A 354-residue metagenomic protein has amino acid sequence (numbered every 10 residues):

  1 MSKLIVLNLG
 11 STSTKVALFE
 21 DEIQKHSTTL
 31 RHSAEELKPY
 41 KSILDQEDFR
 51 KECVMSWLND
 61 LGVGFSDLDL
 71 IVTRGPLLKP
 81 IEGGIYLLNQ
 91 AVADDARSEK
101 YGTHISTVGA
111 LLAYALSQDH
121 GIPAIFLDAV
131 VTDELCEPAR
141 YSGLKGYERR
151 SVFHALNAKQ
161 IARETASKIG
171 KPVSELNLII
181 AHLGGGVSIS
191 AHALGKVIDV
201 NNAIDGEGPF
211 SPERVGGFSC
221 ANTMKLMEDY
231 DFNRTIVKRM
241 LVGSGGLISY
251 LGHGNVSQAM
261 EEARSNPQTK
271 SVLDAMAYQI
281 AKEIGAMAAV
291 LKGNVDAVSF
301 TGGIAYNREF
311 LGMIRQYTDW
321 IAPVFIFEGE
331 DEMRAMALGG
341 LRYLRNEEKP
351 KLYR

Functional and structural regions predicted by a protein language model:
S2-L7, D67-V72, L178-H182: Short glycine-aspartate micro-motif
L4-D45: Short glycine-rich, Thr/Ser-proximal phosphate-binding strand/loop in the N-terminal lobe of ATP-dependent enzymes
S56-D69, S167-P172, I284-D296: Phosphate/pyrophosphate-binding loops at sites that engage ATP/ADP/AMP, CoA/4′-phosphopantetheine, polyphosphate
L58-I105, P123, V131-G143: Short beta-strand-loop/turn "lid" adjacent to the catalytic site in phosphate-handling enzymes
I105-A115, F126, D133, Y141 (+4 more regions): Glycine-rich phosphate-binding loop plus the immediately following alpha-helix
R239-G293: Adenine-nucleotide phosphate-binding core of ATP-dependent small-molecule kinases
V295-I314: Glycine-rich phosphate-binding loops at beta-strand->alpha-helix junctions
A305-Y306, F325-R354: Glycine-rich phosphate-binding/hydrolytic loop that grips phosphoryl groups
